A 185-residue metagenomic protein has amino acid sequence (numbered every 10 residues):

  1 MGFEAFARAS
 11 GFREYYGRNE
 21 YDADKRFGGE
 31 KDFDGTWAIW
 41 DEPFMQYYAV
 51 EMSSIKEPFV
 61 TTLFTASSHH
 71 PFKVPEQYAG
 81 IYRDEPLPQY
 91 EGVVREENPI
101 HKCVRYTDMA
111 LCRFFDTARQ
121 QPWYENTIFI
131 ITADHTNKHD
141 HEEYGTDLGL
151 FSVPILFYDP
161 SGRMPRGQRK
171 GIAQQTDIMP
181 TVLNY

Functional and structural regions predicted by a protein language model:
M1-Y185: Solvent-exposed soluble domains appended to multi-pass membrane proteins
